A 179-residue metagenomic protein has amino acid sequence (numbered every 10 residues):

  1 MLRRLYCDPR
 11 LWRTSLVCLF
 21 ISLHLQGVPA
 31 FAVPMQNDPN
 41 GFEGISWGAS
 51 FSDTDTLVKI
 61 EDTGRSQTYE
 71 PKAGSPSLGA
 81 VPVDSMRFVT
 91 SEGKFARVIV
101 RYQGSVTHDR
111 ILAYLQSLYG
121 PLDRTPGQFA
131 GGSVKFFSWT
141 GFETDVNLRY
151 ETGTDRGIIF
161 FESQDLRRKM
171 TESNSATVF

Functional and structural regions predicted by a protein language model:
L2-R3, C7, F31-K72, I99-F179: Non-cytosolic coordination micro-motifs
S15-Q26: Bacterial N-terminal signal peptides
C18, S50, S75-G79: Short acidic/polar alpha-helix capping motifs at helix-coil junctions
P29-V33, D62, M86-E92: Short amphipathic alpha-helical segments, especially helix-boundary/capping motifs
F42, V81-V83, G93-F95, V134: Extracytoplasmic
G74-E92: Short, compositionally biased low-complexity segments enriched in polar/charged residues
